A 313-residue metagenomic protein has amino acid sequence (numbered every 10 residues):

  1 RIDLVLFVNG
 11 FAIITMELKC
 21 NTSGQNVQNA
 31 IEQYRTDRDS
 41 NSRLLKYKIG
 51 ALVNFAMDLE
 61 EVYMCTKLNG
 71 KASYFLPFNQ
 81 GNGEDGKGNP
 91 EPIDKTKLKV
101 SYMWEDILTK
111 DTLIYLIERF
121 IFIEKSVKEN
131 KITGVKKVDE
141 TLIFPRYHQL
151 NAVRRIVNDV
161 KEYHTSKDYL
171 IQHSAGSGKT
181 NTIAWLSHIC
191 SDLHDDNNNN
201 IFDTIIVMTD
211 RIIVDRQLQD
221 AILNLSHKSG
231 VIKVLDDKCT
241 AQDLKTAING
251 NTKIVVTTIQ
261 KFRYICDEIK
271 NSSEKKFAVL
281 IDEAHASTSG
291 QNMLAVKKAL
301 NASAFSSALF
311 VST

Functional and structural regions predicted by a protein language model:
R1-T204, I213, Q217-S229, G250-K253 (+4 more regions): ATP-dependent helicase/translocase motor core
L44-A51, G230-A241, L309: A generic structural motif
F55-A56, V255-T258, A304-T313: Structural recognition of the conserved hydrophobic beta-strand(s) that form the central parallel beta-sheet of P-loop
M57-D58, T209, I281: Short beta-strand/turn micro-motifs composed of small residues that flank or help shape donor/cofactor-binding pockets
P145, V207, S312: Conserved SAM-binding loop
I212, V234-D243, I259-Y264: Conserved helicase motor
V214, K261, A286-S287, S312: Residues immediately C-terminal
S272-S306: SF2 helicase catalytic motif II
